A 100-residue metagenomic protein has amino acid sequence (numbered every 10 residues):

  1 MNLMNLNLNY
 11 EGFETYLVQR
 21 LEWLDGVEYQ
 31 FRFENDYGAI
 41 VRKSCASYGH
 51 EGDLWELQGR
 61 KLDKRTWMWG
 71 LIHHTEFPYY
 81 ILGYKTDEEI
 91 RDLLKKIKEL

Functional and structural regions predicted by a protein language model:
M1-L100: Catalytic phosphate/metal-binding cores of nucleic-acid and nucleotide-processing enzymes, i.e., regions that mediate
